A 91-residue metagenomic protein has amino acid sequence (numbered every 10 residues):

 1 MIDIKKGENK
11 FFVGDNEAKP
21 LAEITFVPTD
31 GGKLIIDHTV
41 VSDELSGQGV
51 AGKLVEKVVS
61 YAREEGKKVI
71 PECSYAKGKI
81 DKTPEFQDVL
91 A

Functional and structural regions predicted by a protein language model:
M1-K33: N-terminal first-folded block
T29, D37-T39, E72-S74: Acidic/polar N-terminal loop/beta-strand segments that form early-domain functional surfaces
T39-S46: A short, internal acetyl-CoA/4′-phosphopantetheine-binding micro-motif in the GNAT/acyltransferase core
G47-S60: Conserved acetyl-CoA-binding loop-helix of GNAT-fold acetyltransferases
K57-A91: C-terminal structural segments of small proteins and small subunits
